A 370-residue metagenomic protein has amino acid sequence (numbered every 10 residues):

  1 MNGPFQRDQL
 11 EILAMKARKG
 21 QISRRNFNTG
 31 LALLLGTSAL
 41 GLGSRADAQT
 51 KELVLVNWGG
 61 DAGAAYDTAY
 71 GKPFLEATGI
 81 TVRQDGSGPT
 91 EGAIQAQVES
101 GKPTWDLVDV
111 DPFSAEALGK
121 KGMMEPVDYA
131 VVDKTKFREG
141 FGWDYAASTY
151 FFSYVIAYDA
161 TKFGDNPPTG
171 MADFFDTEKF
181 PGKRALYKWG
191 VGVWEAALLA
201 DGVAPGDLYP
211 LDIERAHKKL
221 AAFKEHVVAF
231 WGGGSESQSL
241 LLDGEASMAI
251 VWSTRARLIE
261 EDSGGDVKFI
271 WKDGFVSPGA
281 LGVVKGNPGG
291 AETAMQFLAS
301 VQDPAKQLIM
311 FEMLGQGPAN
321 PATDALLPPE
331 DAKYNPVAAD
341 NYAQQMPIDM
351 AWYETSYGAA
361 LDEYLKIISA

Functional and structural regions predicted by a protein language model:
M1-N26, L33-L35, A39: N-terminal secretory signal peptides
E11-L13, A17-R18, Y342-A370: Conserved C-terminal helix/tail region of periplasmic/extracytoplasmic solute-binding proteins
Q49-A117: Early extracytoplasmic/lumenal segment of secretory-pathway proteins
G60-D67, P103-L242: Extracytoplasmic ligand-binding site segments that recognize negatively charged/polar headgroups
A115-G119, L242, M248-G265: A ligand-binding cleft/hinge motif common to bilobed small-molecule-binding domains
F152, E214-F223, S263-K285: Periplasmic-binding protein-like
V155-K162, L198-V203, P278-G290, I309 (+1 more regions): A bilobed periplasmic-binding-protein/Venus flytrap-type ligand-binding module shared by bacterial periplasmic
V284-Q345: Mature extracytoplasmic/periplasmic domains
